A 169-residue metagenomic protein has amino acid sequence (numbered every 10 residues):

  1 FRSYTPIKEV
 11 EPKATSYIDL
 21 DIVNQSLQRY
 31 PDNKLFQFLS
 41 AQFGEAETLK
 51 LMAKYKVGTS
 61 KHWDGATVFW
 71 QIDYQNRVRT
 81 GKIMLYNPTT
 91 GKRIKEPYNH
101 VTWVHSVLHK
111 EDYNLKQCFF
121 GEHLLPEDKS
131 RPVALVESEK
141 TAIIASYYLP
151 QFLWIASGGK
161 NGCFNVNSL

Functional and structural regions predicted by a protein language model:
F1-A66, P88-L108: Non-catalytic accessory segments of DNA primases and related replication-initiation nucleases
V68-L169: Phosphate-handling DNA/RNA-contact segment within nucleic-acid enzymes
